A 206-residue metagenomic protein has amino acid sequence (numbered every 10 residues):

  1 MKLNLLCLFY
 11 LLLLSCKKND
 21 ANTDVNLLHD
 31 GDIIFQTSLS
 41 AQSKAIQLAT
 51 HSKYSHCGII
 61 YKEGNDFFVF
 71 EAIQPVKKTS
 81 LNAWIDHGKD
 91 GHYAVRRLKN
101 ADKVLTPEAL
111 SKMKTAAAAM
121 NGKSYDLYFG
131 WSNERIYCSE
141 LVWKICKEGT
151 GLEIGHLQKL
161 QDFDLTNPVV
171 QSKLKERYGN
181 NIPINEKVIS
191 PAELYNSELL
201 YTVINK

Functional and structural regions predicted by a protein language model:
M1-N22: Bacterial Sec-dependent N-terminal signal peptides
C16-K206: Cysteine-nucleophile amide-bond enzymes
